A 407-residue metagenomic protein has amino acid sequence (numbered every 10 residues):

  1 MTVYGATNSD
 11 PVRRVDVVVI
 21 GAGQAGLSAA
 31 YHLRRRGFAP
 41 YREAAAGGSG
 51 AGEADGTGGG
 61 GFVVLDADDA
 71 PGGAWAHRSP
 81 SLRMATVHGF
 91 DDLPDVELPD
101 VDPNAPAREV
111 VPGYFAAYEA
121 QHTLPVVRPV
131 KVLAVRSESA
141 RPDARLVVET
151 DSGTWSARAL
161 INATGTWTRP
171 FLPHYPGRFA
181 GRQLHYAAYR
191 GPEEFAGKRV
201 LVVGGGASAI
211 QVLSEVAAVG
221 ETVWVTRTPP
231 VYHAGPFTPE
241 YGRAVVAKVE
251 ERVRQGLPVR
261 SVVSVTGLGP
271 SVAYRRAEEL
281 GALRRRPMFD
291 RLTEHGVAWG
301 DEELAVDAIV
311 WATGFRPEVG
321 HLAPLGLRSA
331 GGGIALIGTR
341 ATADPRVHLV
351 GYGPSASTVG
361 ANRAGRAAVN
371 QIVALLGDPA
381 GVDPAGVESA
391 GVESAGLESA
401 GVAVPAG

Functional and structural regions predicted by a protein language model:
T2-G47, E53, G58-D68, G73-A74 (+2 more regions): Flavin (primarily FAD) cofactor-binding/catalytic cores of flavoenzymes
H77-S79: Glycine-rich loop at the start of a catalytic domain that most often binds anionic cofactors/ligands
L82, V87-P103, R252-R254: Glycine-rich flavin
G386-E398: Acidic, glycine-centered low-complexity repeats within long intrinsically disordered regions
